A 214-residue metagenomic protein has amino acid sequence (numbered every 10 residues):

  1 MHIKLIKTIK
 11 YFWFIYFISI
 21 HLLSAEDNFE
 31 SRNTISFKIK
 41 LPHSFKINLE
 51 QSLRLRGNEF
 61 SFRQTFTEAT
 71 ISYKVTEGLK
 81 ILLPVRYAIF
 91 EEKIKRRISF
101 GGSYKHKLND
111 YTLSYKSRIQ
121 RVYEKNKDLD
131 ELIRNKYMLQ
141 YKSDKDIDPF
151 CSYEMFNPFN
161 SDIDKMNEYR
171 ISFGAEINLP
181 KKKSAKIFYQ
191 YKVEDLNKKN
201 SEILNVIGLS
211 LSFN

Functional and structural regions predicted by a protein language model:
I15-S24: Hydrophobic h-region of N-terminal signal peptides that target proteins for export in Gram-negative bacteria
A25-L82: Start-of-domain marker
F29-N33, R63-T67, I94-I98, L129-I133 (+2 more regions): Residues that define the transmembrane beta-barrel architecture of outer-membrane proteins
H43-L49, G78-L83, N109-L113, K145-P149 (+1 more regions): Repeated loop/turn-to-beta-strand initiation elements of outer-membrane beta-barrel proteins
Q51-G57, V85-E91, H106-L108, I119-Y123 (+3 more regions): Transmembrane beta-strands of outer-membrane beta-barrel pores
F62-D110: Hydrophobic/aromatic-rich structural module bridging two neighboring secondary-structure elements via a short loop
S72, G102, E176-I177, I203-N214: Outer-membrane beta-barrel "beta-signal"
Y104-H106, D110-N157: Detector for outer-membrane/organellar transmembrane beta-barrel domains, recognizing the amphipathic beta-strand
